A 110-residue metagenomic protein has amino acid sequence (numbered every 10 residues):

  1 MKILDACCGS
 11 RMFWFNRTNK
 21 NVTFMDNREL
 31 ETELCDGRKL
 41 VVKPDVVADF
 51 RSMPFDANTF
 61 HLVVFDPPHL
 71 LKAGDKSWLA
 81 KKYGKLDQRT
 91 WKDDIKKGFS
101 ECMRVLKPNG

Functional and structural regions predicted by a protein language model:
M1-G110: Class I S-adenosyl-L-methionine-dependent methyltransferase catalytic core
